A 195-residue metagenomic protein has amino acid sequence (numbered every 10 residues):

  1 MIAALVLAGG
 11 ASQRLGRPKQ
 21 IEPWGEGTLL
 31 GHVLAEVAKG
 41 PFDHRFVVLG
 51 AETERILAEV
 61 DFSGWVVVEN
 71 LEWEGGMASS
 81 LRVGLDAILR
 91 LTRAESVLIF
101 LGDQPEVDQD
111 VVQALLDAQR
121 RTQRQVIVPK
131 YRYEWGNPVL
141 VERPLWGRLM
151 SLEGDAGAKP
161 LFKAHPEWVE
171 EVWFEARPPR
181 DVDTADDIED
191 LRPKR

Functional and structural regions predicted by a protein language model:
M1-E54: N-terminal glycine-rich phosphate-binding loop and ensuing alpha1 helix
I2, W65-V66, V169: Short, conserved active-site loop motifs that form the nucleotide-linked donor/cofactor pocket
G10-S12, E52, W73, G102-P105: Short glycine-rich anion-binding loops that position phosphate/pyrophosphate groups of nucleotides and phosphorylated
G25, A51-E52, E72, G76 (+5 more regions): Short beta->alpha linker loops
G31-S96, D110, D117: Conserved N-terminal catalytic core of the sugar/cofactor nucleotidyltransferase
E74-M150: Conserved beta-loop-beta/alpha segment of the NTase-like Rossmann-fold superfamily that binds/positions NTPs
G147-R195: Conserved alpha/beta core of the MobA/IspD/sugar-nucleotide pyrophosphorylase nucleotidyltransferase superfamily
